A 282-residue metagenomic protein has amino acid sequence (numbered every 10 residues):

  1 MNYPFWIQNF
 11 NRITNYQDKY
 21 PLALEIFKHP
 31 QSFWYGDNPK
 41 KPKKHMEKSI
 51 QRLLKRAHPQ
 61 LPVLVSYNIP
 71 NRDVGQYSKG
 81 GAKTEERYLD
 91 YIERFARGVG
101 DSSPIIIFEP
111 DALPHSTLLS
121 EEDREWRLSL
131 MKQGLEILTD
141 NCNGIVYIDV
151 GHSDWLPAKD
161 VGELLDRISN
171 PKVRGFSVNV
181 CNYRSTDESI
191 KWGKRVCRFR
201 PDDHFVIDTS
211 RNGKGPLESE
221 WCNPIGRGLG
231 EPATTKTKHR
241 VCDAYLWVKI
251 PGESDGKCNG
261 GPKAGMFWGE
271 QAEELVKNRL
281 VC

Functional and structural regions predicted by a protein language model:
M1-G98, I250-V281: N-terminal carbohydrate-binding/catalytic regions of secreted carbohydrate-active enzymes
N2-F27, S153-E273: Surface-exposed substrate-engagement region within the catalytic domains of secreted or surface-exposed extracellular
S32-F33, P59-V63, S103-I107, N143-Y147 (+3 more regions): Structural preference for beta-strand elements that scaffold enzyme active sites
I50-L54, I92-A96, M131-L135, G162 (+1 more regions): Generic structural signal for well-ordered alpha-helices, preferentially at hydrophobic/aromatic core positions
K55-H58, R97-G100, L135-N143, D166-N170 (+1 more regions): Sec-exported extracytoplasmic/periplasmic mature domains
Y67-N71, I105, W155: Glycoside hydrolase catalytic-domain context in secreted enzymes
D73-S78, P110-E122, V146-H152, S177-Y183: Active-site-proximal beta-alpha loop/turn segments in soluble metabolic enzymes
G80-S102, P110-G144, A158-D160: Active-site cleft segment of glycoside hydrolase catalytic domains centered on the general acid/base Glu
